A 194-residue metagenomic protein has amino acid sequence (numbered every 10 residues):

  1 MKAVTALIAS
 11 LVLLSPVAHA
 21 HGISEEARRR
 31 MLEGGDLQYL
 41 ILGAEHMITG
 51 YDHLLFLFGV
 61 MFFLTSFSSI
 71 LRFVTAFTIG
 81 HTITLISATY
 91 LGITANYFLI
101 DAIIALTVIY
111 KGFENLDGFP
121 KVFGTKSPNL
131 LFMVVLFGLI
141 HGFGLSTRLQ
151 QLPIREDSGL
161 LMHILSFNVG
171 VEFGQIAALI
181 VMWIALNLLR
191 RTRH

Functional and structural regions predicted by a protein language model:
M1-Y51, K126, L149, P153: Histidine-/acidic- and/or cysteine-rich, low-complexity loops and terminal segments associated with membrane
E45-H194: Hydrophobic alpha-helical transmembrane segments in multi-pass membrane proteins
